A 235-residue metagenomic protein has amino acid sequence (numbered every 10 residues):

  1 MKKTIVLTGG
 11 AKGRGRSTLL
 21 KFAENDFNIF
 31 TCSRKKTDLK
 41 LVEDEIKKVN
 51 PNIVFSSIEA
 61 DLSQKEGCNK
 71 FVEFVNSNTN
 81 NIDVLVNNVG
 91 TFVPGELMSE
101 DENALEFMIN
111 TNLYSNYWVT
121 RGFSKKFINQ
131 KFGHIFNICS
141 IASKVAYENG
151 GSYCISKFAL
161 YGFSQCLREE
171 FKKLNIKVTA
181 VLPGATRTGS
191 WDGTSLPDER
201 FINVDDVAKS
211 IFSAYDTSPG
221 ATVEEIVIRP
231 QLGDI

Functional and structural regions predicted by a protein language model:
G9-G13: Conserved glycine-rich cofactor-binding loop
F27-L41: Conserved glycine-rich Rossmann-like NAD(P)H-binding loop of the short-chain dehydrogenase/reductase
N88-V93: Conserved NAD(P)H cofactor-binding loop of Rossmann-fold oxidoreductase domains
E96-L97, A104-I109: Substrate-binding pocket helix/loop in short-chain dehydrogenase/reductase
T120, S156: Active-site helix of classical SDR
S140: Residue(s) in the substrate-gating loop at a strand-loop-helix junction that position the organic substrate next
K173, A180, L196-I235: C-terminal helical subdomain
